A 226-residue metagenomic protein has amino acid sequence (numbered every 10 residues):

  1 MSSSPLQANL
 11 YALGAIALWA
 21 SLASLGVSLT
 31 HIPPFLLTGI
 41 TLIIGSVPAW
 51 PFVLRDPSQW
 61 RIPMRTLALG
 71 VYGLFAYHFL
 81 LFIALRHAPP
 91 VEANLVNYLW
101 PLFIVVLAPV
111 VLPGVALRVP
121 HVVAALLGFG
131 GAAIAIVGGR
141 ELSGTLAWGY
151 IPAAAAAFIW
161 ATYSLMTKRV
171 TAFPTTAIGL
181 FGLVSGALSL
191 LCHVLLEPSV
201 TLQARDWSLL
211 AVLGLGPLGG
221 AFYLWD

Functional and structural regions predicted by a protein language model:
M1-G39, Y72, F79, A125-G130 (+4 more regions): Glycine-/small-residue-enriched transmembrane alpha-helix faces in small-molecule transporters and effluxers
L10, I40, H78, A93-L99 (+2 more regions): Helix-helix packing/entry segments at the starts of transmembrane helices
L18-A23, V53-N97, A132-I134, L215-D226: Specific transmembrane alpha-helical segments of multi-pass solute transporters/efflux pumps, especially DMT/EamA
H31-I32, H87, G114, T171-F173: Helix-loop interface residues and adjacent transmembrane-helix termini in multi-pass membrane transporters, primarily
L36-V47, Y72, L81-V115, A156: Specific alpha-helical transmembrane segments that line the substrate/conduction pathway and gating interfaces
T41, W60-R65, N94-N97, L112-I134 (+2 more regions): Loop-to-transmembrane alpha-helix entry segments
I44, A49, V106-L107, L117-G138 (+2 more regions): Hydrophobic transmembrane alpha-helices of multi-pass small-molecule transport proteins
A49-V53, L81, V105-P109, A132-I136 (+5 more regions): Structural signal for membrane-spanning alpha-helices in multi-pass inner-membrane proteins, emphasizing helix cores
